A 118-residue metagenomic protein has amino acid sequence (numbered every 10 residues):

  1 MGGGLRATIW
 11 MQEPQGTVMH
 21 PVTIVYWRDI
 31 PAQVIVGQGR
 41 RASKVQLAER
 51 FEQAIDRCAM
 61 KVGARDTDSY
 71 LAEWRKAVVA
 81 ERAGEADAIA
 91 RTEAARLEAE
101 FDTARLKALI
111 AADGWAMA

Functional and structural regions predicted by a protein language model:
L5, I9-S43: Short, charged/polar N-terminal "headpieces" of proteins
P21, V25, R50-V62, A86 (+1 more regions): Charged, low-complexity, helix-prone segments enriched in Lys/Glu/Asp/Gln
Y26, Q46, R50, S69 (+2 more regions): Residue-level preference for alpha-helix termini and adjacent loops
G39-K76: Acidic, aromatic-enriched beta-alpha/helix-loop junctions
A42, Q46, G84-A88, T92: Alpha-helix boundary/N-cap detector
A72-A88: Mid-chain, well-packed structural core segment of small domains
D87-A118: C-terminal charged interaction modules
